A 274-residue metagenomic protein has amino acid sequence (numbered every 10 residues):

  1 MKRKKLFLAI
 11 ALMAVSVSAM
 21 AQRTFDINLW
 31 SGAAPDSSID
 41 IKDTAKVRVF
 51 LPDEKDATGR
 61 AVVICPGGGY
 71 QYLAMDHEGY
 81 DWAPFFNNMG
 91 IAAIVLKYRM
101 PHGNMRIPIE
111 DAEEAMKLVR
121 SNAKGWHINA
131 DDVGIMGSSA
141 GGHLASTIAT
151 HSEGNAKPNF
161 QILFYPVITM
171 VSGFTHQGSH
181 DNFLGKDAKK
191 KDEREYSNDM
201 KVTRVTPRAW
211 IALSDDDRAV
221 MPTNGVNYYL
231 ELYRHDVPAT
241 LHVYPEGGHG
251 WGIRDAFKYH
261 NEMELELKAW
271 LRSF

Functional and structural regions predicted by a protein language model:
Q22-D56: N-terminal cap/lid segment of alpha/beta-hydrolase-fold proteins
R48-F50, V226-F274: C-terminal catalytic histidine-bearing segment of alpha/beta-hydrolase fold enzymes
T58-G67: Short beta-strand element of the alpha/beta-hydrolase
M75-I94: Short amphipathic alpha-helix adjacent to the substrate-entry channel of hydrolases
N104-K124, L265-E266: Alpha/beta-hydrolase active-site loop
E114-S179, K186, E193-R194, N198: Primarily recognizes the serine-hydrolase "nucleophile elbow" in alpha/beta-hydrolase and SGNH/GDSL folds
V205, W210-L213, D217: Short beta-strand/loop motif that positions the catalytic acidic residue of the alpha/beta-hydrolase fold
R218-N224: Conserved alpha/beta-hydrolase "acid-adjacent" motif
